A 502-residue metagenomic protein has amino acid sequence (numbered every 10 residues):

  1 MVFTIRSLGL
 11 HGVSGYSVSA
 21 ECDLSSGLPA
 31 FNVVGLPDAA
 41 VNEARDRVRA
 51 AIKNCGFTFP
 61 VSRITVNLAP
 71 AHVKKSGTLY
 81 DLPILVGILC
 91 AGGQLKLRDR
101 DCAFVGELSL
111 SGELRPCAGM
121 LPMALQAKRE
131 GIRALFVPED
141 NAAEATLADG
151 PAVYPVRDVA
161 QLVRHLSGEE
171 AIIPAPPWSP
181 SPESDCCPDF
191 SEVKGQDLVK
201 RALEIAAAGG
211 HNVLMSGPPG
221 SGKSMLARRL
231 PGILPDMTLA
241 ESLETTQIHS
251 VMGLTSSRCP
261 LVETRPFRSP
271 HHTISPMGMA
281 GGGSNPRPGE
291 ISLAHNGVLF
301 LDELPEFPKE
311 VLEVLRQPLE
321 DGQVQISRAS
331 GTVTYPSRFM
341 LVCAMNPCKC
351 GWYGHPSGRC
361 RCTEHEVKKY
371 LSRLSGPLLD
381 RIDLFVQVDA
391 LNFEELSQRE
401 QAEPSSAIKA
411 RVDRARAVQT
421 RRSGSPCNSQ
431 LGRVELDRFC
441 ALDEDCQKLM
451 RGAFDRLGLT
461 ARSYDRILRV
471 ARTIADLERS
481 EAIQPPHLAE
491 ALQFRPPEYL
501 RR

Functional and structural regions predicted by a protein language model:
M1-L214, P218-S224, S327, S463-Y464 (+1 more regions): Peripheral, non-AAA+ core regions of ATP-driven protein-machinery
A40-R45, P60, N67-G77, P286 (+1 more regions): Basic, amphipathic alpha-helical bundle interface domains used for macromolecular binding and assembly
V66, M215, L230, L301 (+1 more regions): Hydrophobic anchor at the beta1->P-loop junction of P-loop NTPases
S111, L301-P308, G351: Catalytic P-loop NTPase motifs of RecA-like helicase/translocase cores
S167-I205, G209, D236-I291: P-loop NTPase nucleotide-binding/switch module
L214-S256, D321: Walker A/P-loop
N296, D302-E303, V314: Walker B catalytic acidic pair
